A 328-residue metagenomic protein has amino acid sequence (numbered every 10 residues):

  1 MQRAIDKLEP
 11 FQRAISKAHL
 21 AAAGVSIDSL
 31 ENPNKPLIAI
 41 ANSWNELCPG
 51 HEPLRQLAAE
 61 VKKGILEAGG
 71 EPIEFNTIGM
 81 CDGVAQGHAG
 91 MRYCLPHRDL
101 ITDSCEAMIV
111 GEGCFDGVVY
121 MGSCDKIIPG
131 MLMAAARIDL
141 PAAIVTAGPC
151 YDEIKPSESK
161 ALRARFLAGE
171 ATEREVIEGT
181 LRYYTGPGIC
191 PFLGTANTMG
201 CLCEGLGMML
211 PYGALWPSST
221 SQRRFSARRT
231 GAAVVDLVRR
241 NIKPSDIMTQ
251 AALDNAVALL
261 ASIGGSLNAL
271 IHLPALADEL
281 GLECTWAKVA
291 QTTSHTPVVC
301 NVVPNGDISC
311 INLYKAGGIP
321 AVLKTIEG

Functional and structural regions predicted by a protein language model:
M1-K35, E67: N-terminal amphipathic/basic leader segments beginning at the initiator methionine
I5-K7, D28-N32, G69-T77, E173-G179 (+6 more regions): Flexible, glycine/charged-enriched surface loops at secondary-structure junctions
H19-D28, T185-I189, A256-L259, G306-S309: Glycine-rich, charged/polar anion/phosphate-binding loops that engage phosphate groups from diverse ligands
D28-I144: Long, structured ligand/cofactor-binding scaffold of large enzymes
E52, L270-D278: Re-entrant/interfacial helical elements at transmembrane boundaries that shape and gate the permeation pathway
C94-N255, L259-L260: Active-site cavity-forming subdomains of large catalytic enzyme subunits
C124-K126, T180-L181, C284, A290-G328: Phosphate/diphosphate-binding loops
